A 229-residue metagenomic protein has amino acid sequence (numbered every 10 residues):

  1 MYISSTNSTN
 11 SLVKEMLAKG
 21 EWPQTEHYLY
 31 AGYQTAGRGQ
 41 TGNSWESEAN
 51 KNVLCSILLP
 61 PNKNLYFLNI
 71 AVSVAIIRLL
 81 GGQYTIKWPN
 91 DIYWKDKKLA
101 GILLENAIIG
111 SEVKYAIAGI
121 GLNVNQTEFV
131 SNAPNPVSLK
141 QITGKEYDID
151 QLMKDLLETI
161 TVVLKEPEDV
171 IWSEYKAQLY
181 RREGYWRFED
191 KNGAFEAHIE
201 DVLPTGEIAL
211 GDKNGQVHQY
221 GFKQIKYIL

Functional and structural regions predicted by a protein language model:
M1-G81: N-terminal lobe of the biotin/lipoate ligase/transferase fold
I3, N62-Y84, W94-L229: Long, positively charged amphipathic alpha-helical accessory segments at protein N-termini or as interdomain linkers
R38-Q40, K87, K226: Basic side chains
